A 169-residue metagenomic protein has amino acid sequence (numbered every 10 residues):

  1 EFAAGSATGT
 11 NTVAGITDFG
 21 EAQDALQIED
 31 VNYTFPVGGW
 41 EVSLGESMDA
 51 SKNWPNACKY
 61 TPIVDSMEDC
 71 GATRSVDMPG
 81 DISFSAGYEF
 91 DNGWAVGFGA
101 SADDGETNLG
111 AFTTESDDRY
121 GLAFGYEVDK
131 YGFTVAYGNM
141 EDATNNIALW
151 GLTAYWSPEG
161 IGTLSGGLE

Functional and structural regions predicted by a protein language model:
E1-G45, D49, E68-A100, S116 (+3 more regions): Beta-barrel outer-membrane channel/assembly domains of diderm bacteria
S6-T12, W54-P62, D104-S116, G121 (+2 more regions): Outer-membrane beta-barrel translocator domains and adjoining extracellular loop/strand segments of Gram-negative
K52-W54, G97-F98, T107-N108, T134: Short helix/loop capping segments that flank catalytic or ligand/cofactor-binding pockets
C58, V64-M67, G71: Solvent-exposed, flexible loop/coil residues
